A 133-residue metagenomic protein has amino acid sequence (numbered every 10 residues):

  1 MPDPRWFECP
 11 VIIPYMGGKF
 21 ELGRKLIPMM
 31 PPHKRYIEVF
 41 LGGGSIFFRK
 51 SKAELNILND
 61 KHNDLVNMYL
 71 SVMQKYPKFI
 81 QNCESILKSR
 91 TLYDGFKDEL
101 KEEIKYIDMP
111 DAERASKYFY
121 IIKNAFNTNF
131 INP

Functional and structural regions predicted by a protein language model:
M1-F40, S45-I46, S51: S-adenosyl-L-methionine
K52-P133: Class I S-adenosyl-L-methionine-dependent methyltransferase module
